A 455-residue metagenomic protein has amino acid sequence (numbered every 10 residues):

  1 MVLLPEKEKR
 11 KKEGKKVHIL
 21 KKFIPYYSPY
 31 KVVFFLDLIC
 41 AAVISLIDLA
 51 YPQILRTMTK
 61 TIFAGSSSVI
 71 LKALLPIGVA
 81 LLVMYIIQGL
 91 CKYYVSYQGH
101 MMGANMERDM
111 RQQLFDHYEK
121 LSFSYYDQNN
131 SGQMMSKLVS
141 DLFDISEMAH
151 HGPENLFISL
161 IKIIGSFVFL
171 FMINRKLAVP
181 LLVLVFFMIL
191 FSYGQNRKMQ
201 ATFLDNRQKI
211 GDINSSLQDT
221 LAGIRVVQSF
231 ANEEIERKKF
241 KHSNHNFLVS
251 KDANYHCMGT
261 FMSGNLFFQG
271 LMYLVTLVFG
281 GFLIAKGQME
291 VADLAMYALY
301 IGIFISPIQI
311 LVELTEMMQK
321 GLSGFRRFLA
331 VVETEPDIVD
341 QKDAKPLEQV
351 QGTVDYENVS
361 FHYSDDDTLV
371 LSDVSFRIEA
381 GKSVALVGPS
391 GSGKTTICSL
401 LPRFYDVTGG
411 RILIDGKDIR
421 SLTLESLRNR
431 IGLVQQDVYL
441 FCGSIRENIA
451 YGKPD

Functional and structural regions predicted by a protein language model:
I19, Y27, V95, G99-G103 (+2 more regions): Juxtamembrane loop-to-helix connectors within ABC transporter transmembrane domains
V32, F123-S124, S140-A149, P153 (+8 more regions): An intracellular "coupling" helix at the cytosolic face of ABC transporter transmembrane type-1 domains
F34-C91, F171-K176, G287-V291, I445: Transmembrane helix-loop-helix hairpins at lipid-water interfaces of multipass membrane proteins, especially the type-1
P52, R56, I87, P153-N196 (+1 more regions): A hydrophobic transmembrane-helix motif
K209, N232, H256, F304-V331: Cytosolic ends of transmembrane helices, especially the final helix of ABC transmembrane type-1 domains
D340-Q341, L347-D455: ABC-type nucleotide-binding domain
